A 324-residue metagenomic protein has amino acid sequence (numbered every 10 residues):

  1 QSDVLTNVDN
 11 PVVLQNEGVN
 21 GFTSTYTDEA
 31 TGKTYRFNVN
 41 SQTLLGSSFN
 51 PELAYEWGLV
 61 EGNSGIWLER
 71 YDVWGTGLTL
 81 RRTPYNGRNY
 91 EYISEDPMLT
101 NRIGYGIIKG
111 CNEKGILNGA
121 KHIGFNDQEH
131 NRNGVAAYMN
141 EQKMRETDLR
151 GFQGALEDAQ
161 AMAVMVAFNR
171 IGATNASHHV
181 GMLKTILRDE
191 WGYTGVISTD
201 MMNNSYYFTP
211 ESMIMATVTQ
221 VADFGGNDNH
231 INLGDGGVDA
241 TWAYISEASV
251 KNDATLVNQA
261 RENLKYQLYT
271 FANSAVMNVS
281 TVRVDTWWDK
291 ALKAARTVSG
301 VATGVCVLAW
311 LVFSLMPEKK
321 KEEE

Functional and structural regions predicted by a protein language model:
Q1-E324: Glycoside hydrolase catalytic-domain context in secreted enzymes
